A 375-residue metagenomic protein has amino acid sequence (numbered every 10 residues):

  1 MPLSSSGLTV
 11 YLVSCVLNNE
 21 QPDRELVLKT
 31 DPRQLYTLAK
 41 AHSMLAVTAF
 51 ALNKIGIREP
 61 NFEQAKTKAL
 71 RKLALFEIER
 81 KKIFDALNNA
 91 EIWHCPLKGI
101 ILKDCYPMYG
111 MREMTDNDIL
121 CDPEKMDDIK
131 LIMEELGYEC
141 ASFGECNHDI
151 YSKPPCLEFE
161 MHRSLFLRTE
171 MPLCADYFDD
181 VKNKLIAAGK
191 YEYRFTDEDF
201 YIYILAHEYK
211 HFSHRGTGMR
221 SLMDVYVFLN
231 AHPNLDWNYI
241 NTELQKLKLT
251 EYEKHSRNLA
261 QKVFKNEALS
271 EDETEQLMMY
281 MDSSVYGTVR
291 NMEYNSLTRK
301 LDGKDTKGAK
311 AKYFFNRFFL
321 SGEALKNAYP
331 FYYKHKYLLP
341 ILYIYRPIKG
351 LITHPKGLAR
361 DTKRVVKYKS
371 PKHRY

Functional and structural regions predicted by a protein language model:
M1-T115, C121-Y375: Conserved NTP-donor binding/palm subdomain of two-metal-ion nucleotidyltransferases/polymerases, i.e., the charged
